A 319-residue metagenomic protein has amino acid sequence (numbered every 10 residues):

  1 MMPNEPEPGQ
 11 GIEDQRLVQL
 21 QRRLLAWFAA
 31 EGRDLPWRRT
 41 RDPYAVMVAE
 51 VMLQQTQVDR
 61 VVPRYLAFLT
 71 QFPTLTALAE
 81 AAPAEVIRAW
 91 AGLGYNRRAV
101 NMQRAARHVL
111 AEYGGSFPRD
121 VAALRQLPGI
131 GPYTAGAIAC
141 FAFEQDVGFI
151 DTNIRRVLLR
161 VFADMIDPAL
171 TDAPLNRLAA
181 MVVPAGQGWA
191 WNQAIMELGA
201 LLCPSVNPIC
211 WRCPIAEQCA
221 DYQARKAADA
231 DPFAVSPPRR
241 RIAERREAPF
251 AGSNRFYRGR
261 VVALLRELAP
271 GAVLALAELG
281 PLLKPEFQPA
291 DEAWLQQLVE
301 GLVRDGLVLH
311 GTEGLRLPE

Functional and structural regions predicted by a protein language model:
M1-Q19, E319: Short, low-complexity, intrinsically disordered N-terminal peptides in bacterial proteins
E7-G9, G186, A269, L309-T312: Intrinsically disordered, low-complexity segments enriched in small/polar residues
R16, R22-R23, W27-E244, A248 (+4 more regions): Catalytic cores of DNA base-excision repair glycosylases
I138, L298, R316-P318: Residues in the recognition helix of alpha-helical DNA-binding motifs
L276-F287, G314-R316: Small/polar glycine-rich anion-binding or flexible loop at a beta-alpha turn
F287-V303: Short amphipathic alpha-helical interaction segments
V303-L315: A short, conserved structural fragment
